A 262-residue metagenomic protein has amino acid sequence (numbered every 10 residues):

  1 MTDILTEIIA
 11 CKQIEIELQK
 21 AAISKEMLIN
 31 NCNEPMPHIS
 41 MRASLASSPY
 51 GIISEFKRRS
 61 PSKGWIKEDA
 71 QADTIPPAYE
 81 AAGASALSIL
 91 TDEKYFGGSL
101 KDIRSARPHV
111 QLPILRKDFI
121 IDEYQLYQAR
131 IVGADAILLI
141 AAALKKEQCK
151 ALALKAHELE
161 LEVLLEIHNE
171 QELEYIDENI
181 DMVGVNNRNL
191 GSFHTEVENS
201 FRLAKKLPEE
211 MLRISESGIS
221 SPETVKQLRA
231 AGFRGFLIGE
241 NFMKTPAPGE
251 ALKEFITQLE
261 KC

Functional and structural regions predicted by a protein language model:
T2-K67: An N-cap/entry alpha-helix motif that binds or orients negatively charged groups
I8, S54, Y79, L87 (+5 more regions): Conserved, mostly hydrophobic/aromatic
C11, K57-R59, D92, F119 (+5 more regions): Active-site beta-loop-alpha junctions enriched in small/polar residues
F56, K63-L164, E170-Y175, S200-L203: N-terminal active-site wall of soluble small-molecule enzyme domains
I121-V132, N169-N179, S215, I219-I238: Catalytic cores of alpha/beta
Q128-Q148, V185-H194, F233-L252: Glycine-rich phosphate-binding active-site loops on the catalytic face of alpha/beta enzymes
L203-K206, R229, K244-C262: C-terminal helical cap(s) of enzyme catalytic domains, especially alpha/beta-barrels
